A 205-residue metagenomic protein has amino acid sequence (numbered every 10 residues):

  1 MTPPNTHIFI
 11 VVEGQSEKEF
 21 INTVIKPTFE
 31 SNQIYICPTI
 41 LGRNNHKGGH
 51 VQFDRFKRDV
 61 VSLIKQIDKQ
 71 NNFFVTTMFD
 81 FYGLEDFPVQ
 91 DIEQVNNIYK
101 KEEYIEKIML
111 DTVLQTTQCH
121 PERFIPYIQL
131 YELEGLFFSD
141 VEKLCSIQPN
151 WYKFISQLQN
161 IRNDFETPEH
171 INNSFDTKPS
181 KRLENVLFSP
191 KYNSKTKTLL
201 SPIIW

Functional and structural regions predicted by a protein language model:
M1-N5, K18-R43, D59-W205: C-terminal accessory helical subdomains adjacent to catalytic cores in phosphodiester- and nucleotide-handling enzymes
F9-E19: Catalytic nucleophile-elbow at a beta strand-turn-alpha helix junction centered on a G-D-S/GDSL motif, marking
R43-F56: N-terminal beta-loop-helix "entrance" segment that forms/cooperates in small-molecule cofactor or anionic ligand
